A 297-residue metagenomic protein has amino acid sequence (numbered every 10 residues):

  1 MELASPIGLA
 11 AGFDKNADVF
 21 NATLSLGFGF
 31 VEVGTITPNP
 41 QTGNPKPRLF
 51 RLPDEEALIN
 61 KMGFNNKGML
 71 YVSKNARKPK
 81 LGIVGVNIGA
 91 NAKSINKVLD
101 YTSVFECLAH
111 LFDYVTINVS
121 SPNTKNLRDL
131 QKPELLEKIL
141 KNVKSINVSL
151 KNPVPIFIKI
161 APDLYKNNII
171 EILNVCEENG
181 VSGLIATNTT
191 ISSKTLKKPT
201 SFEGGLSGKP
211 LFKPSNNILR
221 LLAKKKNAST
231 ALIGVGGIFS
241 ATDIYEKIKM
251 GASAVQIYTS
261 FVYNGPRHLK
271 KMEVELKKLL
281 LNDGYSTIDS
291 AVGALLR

Functional and structural regions predicted by a protein language model:
E2-G8, K80-I88, S149-P162, K224-G234: Short beta-strand/loop segments at the ligand-binding rim of alpha/beta enzyme cores
L9, V31, V72, I117-N118 (+6 more regions): Conserved, mostly hydrophobic/aromatic
A11, A90-T102, D129, F157-E178: Active-site glycine- and acidic-residue-rich loops that bind and position anionic ligands or nucleotide-like cofactors
N16-S25, T102-S103, L164-E178, K224-A228 (+1 more regions): Catalytic cores of alpha/beta
G27-Q41, V119-S121, G183-S193, I244-K271: Glycine-rich phosphate-binding active-site loops on the catalytic face of alpha/beta enzymes
G34, P38-I83: A gly/proline- and charged-residue-enriched helix-loop-helix capping module
P45-F50, E56-N65, L206-T230, F239-R297: Alpha/beta catalytic cores of nucleotide-metabolism and tRNA/nucleoside-modifying enzymes
S121-L135, I169, N174-A228: Glycine/Thr-rich beta-alpha phosphate-binding loop at enzyme active sites
